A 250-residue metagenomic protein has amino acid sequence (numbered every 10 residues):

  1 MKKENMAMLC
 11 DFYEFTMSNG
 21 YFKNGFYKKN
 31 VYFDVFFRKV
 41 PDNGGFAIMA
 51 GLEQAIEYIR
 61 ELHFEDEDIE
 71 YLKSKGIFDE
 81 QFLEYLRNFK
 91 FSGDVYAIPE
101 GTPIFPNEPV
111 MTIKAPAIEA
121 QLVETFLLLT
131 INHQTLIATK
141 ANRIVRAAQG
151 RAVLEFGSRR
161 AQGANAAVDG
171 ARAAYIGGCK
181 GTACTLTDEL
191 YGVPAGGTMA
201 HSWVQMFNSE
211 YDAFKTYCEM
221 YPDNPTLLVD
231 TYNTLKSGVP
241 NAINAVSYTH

Functional and structural regions predicted by a protein language model:
M1-Y32, K39-P41, I77, L83-S92 (+1 more regions): Buried, small/hydrophobic-residue-enriched core segments of structured protein domains
Y32-R87: N-terminal, Lys/Arg-enriched amphipathic/low-complexity engagement segments that precede the first folded domain
